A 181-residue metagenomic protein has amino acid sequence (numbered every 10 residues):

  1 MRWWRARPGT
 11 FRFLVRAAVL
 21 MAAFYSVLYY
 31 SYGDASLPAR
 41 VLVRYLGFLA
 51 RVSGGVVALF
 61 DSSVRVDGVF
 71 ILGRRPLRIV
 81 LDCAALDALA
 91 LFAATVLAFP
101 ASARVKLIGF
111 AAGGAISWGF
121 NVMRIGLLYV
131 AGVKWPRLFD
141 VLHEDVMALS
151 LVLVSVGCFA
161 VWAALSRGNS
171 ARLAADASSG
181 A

Functional and structural regions predicted by a protein language model:
M1-A181: Hydrophobic N-terminal alpha-helices or hydrophobic patches in metabolic proteins across all domains of life
